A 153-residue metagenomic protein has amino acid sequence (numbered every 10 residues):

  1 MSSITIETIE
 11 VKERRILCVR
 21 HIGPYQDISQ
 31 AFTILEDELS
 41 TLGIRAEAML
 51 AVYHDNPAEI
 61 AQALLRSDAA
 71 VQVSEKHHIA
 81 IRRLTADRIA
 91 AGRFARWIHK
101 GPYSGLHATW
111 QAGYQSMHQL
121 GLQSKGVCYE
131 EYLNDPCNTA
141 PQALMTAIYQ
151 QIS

Functional and structural regions predicted by a protein language model:
M1-S153: A solvent-exposed interaction/effector surface
